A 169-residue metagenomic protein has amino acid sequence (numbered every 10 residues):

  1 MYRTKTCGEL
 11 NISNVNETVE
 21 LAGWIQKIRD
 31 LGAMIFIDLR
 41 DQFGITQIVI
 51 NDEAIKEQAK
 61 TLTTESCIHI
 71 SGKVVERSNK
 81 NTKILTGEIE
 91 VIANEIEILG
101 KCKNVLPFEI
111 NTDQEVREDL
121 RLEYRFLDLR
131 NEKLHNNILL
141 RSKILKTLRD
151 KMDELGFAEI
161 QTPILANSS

Functional and structural regions predicted by a protein language model:
M1-S169: Class II aminoacyl-tRNA synthetase catalytic cores and aaRS-like
